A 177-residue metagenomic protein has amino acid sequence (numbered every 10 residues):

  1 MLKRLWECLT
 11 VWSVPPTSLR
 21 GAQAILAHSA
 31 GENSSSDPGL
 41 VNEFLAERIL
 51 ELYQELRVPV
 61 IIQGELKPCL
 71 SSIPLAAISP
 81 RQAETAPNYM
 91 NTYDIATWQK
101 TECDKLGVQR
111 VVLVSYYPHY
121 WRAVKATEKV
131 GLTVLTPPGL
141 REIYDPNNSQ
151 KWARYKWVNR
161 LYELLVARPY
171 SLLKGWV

Functional and structural regions predicted by a protein language model:
L2-Y155: A structural signal for short, hydrophobic/glycine-enriched beta-strand patches
D145-V177: C-terminal capping/extension of enzyme domains
